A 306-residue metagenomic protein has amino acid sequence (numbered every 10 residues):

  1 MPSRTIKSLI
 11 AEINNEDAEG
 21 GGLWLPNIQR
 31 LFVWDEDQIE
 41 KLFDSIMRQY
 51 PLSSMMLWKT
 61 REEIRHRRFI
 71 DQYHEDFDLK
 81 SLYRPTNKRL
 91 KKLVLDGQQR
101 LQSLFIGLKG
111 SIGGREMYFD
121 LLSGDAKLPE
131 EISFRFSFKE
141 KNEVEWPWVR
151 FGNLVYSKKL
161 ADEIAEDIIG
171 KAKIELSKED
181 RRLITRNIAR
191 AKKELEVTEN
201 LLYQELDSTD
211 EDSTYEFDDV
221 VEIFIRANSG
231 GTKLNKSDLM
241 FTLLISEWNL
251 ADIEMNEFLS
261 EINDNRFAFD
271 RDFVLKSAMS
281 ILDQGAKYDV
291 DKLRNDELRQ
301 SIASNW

Functional and structural regions predicted by a protein language model:
M1-E36, E40-D289: Basic- and aromatic-enriched surface patches that contact anionic nucleotides/nucleic acids
S280-W306: Structured, charged N-terminal subsegments at the starts of enzyme catalytic cores and at intra-chain domain/subunit
